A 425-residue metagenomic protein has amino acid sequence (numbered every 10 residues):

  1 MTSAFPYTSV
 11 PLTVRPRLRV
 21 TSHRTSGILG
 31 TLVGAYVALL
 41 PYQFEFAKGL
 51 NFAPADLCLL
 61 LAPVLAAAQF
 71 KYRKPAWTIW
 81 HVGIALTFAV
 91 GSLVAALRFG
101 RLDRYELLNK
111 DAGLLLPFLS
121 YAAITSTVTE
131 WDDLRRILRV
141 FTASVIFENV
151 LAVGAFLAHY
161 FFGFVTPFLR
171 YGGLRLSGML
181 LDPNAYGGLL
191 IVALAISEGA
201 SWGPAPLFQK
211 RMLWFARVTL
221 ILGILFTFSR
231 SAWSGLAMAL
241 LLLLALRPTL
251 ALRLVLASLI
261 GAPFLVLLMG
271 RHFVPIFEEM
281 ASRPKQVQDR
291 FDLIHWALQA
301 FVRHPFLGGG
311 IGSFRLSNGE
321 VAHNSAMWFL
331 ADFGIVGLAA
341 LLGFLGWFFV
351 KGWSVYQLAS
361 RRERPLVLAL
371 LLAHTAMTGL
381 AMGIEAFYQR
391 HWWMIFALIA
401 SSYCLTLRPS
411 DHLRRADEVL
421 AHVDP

Functional and structural regions predicted by a protein language model:
M1-I28, R361-R362, L398-P425: A juxtamembrane structural motif centered on a specific transmembrane helix
T2-K71, A89-R98, M377-G379, M394-I395: N-terminal signal-anchor transmembrane segment
L29-A38, W353-G383, I399, C404: Loop-to-helix entry and N-terminal half of a specific, functionally important transmembrane alpha helix in multi-pass
D56, V82-L93, D103-S126, T142-V145: Aromatic-anchored transmembrane helix interface
L60-A66, L252-R253, L371-T378, E385-P425: Transmembrane alpha-helices of multi-pass inner-membrane enzymes
L119, R135-Y171, G178-L246, S258 (+4 more regions): Alpha-helical transmembrane segments of multi-pass inner-membrane proteins
V150, F156-H159, L244-K285, H295-R303: A membrane-periplasm/extracellular boundary helix in multi-pass inner-membrane enzymes that assemble envelope glycans
F162-V165, V274-F333, S354-A359: Long extracytoplasmic/lumenal interhelical loops at the membrane interface of multi-pass membrane proteins
